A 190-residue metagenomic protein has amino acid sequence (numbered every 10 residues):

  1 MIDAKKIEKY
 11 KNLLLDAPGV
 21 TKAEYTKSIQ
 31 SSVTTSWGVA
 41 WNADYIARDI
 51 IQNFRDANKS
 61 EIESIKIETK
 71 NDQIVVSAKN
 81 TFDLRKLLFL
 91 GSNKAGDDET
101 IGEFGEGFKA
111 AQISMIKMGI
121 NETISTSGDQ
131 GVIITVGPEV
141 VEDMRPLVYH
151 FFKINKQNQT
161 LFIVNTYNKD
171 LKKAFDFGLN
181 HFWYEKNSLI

Functional and structural regions predicted by a protein language model:
I2-K27, I116-S127, G131-I190: Flexible, glycine-/charge-rich segments associated with ATP-binding catalytic modules
D16, V20-I50, K94-T100: Conserved short strand/loop->alpha-helix "switch" segment adjacent to the catalytic nucleotide/phosphoryl-transfer site
W37-I65, G107-M115: Conserved ATP-binding N-box helix of the HATPase_c
D49, N53, A78, S127 (+1 more regions): Short loop/turn segments at strand-loop or loop-helix junctions that form parts of catalytic or ligand-binding pockets
K59, L84-K86, K172-K173: Short helix/loop capping segments that flank catalytic or ligand/cofactor-binding pockets
S60-T69, K186-I190: Short glycine-rich, low-complexity/disordered patches
E68-V76: Short beta-strand-loop-beta element adjacent to the nucleotide/active-site pocket used for signaling
V75-T135: Flexible ATP-lid and adjacent glycine-rich G1/G2 motifs of the Bergerat
